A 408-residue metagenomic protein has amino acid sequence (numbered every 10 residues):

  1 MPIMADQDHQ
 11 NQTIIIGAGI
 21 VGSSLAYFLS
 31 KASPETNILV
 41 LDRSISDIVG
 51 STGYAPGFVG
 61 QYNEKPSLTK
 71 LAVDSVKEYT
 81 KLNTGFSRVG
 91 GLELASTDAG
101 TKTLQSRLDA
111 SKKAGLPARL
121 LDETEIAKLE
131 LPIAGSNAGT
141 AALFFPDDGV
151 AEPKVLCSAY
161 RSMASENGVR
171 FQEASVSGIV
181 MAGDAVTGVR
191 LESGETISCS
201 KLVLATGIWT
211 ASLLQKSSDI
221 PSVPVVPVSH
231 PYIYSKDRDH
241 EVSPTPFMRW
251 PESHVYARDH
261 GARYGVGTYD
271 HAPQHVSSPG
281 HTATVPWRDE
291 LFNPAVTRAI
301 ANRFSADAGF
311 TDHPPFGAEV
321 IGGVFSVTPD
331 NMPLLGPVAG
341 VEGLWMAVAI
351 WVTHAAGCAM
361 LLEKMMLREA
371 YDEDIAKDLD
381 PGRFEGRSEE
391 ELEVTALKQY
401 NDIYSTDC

Functional and structural regions predicted by a protein language model:
D6-V21, L39: Beta1/beta-strand and adjacent pyrophosphate-binding region of the FAD-binding site in flavoprotein oxidoreductases
S30-T52: Glycine-rich FAD pyrophosphate-binding loop
P56-L129, H254-A257, A295: Dinucleotide-binding Rossmann-like beta1-alpha1 core, especially the glycine-rich loop that anchors the ADP
K81-N83, T97-G168, Q172-E173, G178-A185: Flavin (FAD/FMN) cofactor-binding and adjacent substrate-gating region of FAD-dependent oxidoreductase domains
G178-I197, L202: Conserved beta-strand-loop-beta-strand element in the redox core of flavoprotein oxidoreductases
G194-P246: Central helical "cap/lid" subdomain
P221-V223, D237-G343: Active-site lid/adjacent beta-loop-alpha segment flanking the redox-cofactor pocket in flavoenzymes
R298-C408: C-terminal catalytic lobe of FAD-dependent flavoproteins
